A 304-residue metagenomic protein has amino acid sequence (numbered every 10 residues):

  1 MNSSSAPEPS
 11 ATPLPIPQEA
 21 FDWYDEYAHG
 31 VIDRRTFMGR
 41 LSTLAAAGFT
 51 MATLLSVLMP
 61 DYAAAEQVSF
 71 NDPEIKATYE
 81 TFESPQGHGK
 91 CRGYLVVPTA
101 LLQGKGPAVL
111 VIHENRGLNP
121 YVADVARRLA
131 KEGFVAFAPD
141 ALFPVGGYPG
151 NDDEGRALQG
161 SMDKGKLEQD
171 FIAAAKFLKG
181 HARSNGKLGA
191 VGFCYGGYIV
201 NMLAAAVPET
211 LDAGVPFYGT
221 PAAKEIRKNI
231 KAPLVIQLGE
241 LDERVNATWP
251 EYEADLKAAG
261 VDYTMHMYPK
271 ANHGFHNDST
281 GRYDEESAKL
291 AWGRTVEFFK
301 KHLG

Functional and structural regions predicted by a protein language model:
M1-T36: N-terminal secretory signal peptides
R35-P60: N-terminal export signals
E66-L102: N-terminal cap/lid segment of alpha/beta-hydrolase-fold proteins
G104-E114: Short beta-strand element of the alpha/beta-hydrolase
L142-G165, G274-S279: Cap/lid segment of the alpha/beta-hydrolase catalytic domain
A157-G180: Alpha/beta-hydrolase active-site loop
A173-K231: Primarily recognizes the serine-hydrolase "nucleophile elbow" in alpha/beta-hydrolase and SGNH/GDSL folds
I236-L238: Short beta-strand/loop motif that positions the catalytic acidic residue of the alpha/beta-hydrolase fold
